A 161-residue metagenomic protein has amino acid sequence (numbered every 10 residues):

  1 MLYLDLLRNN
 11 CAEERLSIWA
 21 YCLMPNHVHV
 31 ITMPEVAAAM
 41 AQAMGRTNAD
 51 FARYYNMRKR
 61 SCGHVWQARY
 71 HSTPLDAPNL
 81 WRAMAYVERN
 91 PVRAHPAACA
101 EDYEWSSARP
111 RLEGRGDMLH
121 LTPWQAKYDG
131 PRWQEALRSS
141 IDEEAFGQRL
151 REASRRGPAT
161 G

Functional and structural regions predicted by a protein language model:
M1-A20, M24, M33-G161: Short Pro-Cys-Gly-centered "Cys-loop" motif that presents a nucleophilic cysteine in a tight turn
H29-I31: N-terminal functional module of multi-domain proteins
